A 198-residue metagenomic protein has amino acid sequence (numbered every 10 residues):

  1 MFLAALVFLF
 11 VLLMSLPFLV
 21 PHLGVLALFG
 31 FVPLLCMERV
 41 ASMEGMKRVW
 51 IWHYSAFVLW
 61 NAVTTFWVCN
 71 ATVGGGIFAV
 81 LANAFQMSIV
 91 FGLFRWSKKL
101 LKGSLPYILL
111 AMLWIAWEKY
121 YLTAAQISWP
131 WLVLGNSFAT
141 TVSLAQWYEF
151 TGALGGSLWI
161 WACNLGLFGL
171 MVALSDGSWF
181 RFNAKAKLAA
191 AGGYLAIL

Functional and structural regions predicted by a protein language model:
M1-L198: Membrane-embedded alpha-helical bundles of multi-pass enzymes that act on lipidic or dolichyl-linked glycan substrates
